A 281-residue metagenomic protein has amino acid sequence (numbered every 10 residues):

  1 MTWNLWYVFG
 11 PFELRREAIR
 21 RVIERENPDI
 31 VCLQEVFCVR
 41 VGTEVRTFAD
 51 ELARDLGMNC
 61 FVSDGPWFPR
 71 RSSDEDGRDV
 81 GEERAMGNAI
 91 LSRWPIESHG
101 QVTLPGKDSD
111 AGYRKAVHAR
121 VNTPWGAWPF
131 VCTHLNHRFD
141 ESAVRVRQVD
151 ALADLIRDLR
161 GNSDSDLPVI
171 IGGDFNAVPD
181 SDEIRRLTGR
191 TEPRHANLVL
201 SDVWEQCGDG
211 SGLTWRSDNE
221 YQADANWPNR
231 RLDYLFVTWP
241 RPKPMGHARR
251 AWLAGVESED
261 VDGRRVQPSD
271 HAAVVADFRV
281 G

Functional and structural regions predicted by a protein language model:
M1-L5, I19-V45, L91, A119 (+5 more regions): Active-site beta-strand/loop signature of hydrolases that rely on acidic residues for catalysis
F9-G10, V39-G42, P69-S72, G87 (+4 more regions): Short catalytic/ligand-binding loop motif for oxyanion handling, primarily in non-cytosolic enzymes, centered on
G10-E24, V266: N-terminal membrane-anchoring alpha-helices
F12, V36-V131, L135, L253: Structured beta-strand-rich core segments of catalytic domains in phosphoester-bond hydrolases
F12-R16, S109, R145, V149: A conditional alpha-helix N-cap/helix-loop micro-motif detector
R25, R54, E82-R84, D110-G112 (+4 more regions): Extracellular/periplasmic catalytic domains that process cell-envelope and extracellular macromolecules
R157-I170, A177-G281: Metal-dependent phosphoester-hydrolase catalytic domains
